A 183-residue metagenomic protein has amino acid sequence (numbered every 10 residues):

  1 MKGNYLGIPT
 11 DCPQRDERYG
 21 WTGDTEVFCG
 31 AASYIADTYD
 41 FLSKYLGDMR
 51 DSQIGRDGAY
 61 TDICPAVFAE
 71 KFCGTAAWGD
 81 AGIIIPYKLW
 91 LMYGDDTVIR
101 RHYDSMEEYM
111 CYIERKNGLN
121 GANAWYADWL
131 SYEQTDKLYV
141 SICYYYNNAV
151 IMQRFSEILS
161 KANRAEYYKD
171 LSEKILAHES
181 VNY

Functional and structural regions predicted by a protein language model:
M1-R115, G121-A127: Substrate-binding groove/exosite segments of carbohydrate-active enzymes
D128-Y132: Acidic (Asp/Glu-rich) sequence patches and key acidic residues that form negatively charged surfaces used
T135-Y183: Active-site neighborhood of glycoside hydrolase catalytic domains
